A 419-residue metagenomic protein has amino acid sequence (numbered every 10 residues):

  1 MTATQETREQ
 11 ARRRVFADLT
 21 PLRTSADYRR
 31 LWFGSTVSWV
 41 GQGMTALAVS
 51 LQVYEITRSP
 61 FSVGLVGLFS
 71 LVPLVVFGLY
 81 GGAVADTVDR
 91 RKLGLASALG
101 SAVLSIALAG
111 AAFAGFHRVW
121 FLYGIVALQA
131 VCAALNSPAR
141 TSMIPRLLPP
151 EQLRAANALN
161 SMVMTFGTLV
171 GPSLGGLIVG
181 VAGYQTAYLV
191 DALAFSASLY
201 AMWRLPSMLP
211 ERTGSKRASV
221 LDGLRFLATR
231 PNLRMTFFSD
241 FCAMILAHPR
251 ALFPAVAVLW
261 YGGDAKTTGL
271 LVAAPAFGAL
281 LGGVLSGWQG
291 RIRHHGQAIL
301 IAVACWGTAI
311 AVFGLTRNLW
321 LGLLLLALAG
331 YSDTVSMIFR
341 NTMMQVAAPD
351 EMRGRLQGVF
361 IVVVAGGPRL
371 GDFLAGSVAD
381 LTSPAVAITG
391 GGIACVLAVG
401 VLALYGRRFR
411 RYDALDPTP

Functional and structural regions predicted by a protein language model:
M1-P419: Alpha-helical transmembrane-bundle signature of multi-pass membrane transport and export proteins
